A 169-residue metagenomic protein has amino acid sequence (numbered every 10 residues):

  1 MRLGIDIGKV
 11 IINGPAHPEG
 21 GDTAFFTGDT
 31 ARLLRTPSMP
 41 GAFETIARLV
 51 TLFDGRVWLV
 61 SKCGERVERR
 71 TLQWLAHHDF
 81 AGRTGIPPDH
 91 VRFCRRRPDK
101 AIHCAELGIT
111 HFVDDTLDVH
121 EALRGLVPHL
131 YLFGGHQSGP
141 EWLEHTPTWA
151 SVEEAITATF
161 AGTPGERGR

Functional and structural regions predicted by a protein language model:
M1-P40, E44-R48: Active-site neighborhood of HAD-like aspartate-dependent phosphohydrolases
M1-R2, G55-R56, T110: Short coil/turn segments at beta-strand junctions that form active-site/ligand-binding loops
I11-I12, E65-R66, V119: Short acidic, S/G/P-rich loop/turn micro-motifs used as interaction or catalytic elements
P15-H17, C63, R97, H136: Short, flexible active-site-adjacent loop segments at beta-strand->alpha-helix junctions, enriched in small/polar
T30-L33, L59-C63, P88, R92: Conserved short-loop catalytic and cofactor-binding motifs
A42-L75, C94: Substrate-recognition element of Asp-dependent hydrolases with the DxDx(T/V) motif
E68-R169: C-terminal cap/substrate-recognition subdomain and adjoining C-terminal extension of metal-dependent phosphatase-like
